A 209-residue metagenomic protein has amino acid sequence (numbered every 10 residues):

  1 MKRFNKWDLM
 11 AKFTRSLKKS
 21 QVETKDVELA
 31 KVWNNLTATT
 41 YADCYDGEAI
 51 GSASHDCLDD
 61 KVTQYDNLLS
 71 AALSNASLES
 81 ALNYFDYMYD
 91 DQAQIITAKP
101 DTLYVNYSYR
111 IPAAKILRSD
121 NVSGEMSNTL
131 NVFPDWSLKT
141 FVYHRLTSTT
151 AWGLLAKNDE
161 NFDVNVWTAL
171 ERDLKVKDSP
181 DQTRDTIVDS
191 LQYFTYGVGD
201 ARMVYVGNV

Functional and structural regions predicted by a protein language model:
M1-T40, L103, V188-S190: Long, contiguous amphipathic alpha-helices that act as assembly "spine/axial" helices in icosahedral shell and virion
R3-D8, I95-I96, S179: Exposed beta-sheet edge/beta-hairpin loop segments within beta-rich domains
N34, A38-A42, S54, D90-I96: Surface-exposed acidic, glycine-flexible loop patches that form ligand/cofactor-binding and adhesion interfaces
Y45-G47: Charged, often glycine-rich, active-site loop that binds/positions anionic groups
A49-Y87, T97-T102, Y107-V209: Sequence/fold signature of self-assembling virion shell proteins
